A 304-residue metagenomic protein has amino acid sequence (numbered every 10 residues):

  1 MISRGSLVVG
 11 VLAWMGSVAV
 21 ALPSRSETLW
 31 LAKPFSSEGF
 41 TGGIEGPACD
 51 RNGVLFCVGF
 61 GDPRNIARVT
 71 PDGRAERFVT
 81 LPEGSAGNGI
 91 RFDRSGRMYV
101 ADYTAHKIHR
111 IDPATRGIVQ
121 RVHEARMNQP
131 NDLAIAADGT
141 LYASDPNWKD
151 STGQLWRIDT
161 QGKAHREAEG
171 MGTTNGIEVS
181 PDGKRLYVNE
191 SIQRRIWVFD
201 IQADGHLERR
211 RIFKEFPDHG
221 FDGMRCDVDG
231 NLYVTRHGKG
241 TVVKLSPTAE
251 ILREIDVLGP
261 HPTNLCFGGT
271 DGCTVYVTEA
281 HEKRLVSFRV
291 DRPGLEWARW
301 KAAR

Functional and structural regions predicted by a protein language model:
S6-A19: Bacterial N-terminal signal peptides
L22-T41, R210: A short helix->beta-strand "capping" segment at the edge of beta-propeller domains
E38-L55, L81-M98, D102, K107 (+7 more regions): Beta-rich, blade/repeat-based domains predominating in secreted/periplasmic proteins but also intracellular
C57-E76: Beta-propeller domains
N65-A67, K107-H109, Q154-W156, R195-W197 (+2 more regions): A short loop-to-beta-strand structural motif that recurs across blades of beta-propeller domains
V69-R74, D112-R116, I158-G162, I201-D204 (+2 more regions): Short loop/turn segments that connect beta-strands within beta-propeller blades
E76-T80, V119-H123, R166-E169, E208-K214 (+2 more regions): Beta-propeller fold detector
N264-R304: Blade-level signature of beta-propeller repeat domains, shared across WD40, Kelch, NHL, RCC1 and BNR/Asp-box propellers
